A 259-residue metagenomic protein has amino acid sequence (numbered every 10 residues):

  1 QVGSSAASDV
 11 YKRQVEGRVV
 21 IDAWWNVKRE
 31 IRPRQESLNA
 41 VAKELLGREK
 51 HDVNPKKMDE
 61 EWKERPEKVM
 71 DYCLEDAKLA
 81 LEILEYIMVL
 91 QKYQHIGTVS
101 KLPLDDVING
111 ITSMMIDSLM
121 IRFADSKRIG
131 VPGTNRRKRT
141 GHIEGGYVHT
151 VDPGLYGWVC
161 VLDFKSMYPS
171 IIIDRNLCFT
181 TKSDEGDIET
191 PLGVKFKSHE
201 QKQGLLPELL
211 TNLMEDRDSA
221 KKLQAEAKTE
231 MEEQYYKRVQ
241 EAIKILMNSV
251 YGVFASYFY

Functional and structural regions predicted by a protein language model:
Q1-A7, Y11: Single conserved hydrophobic/aromatic residue that forms the stacking wall/gate of nucleotide- or nucleobase-binding
V10, V19, E30-R34, K68-L79 (+5 more regions): Catalytic cores of large soluble enzymes that bind and process phosphate-bearing ligands
V15-E44, E75, E82-Y86, M120: Extended catalytic-interface subdomain
W24-W25, K56, I96-G97: Acidic carboxylate-rich catalytic motifs and surrounding loops in phosphoryl-/glycosyl-chemistry enzymes
K28-I31, K43-K50, E82-K92, I172-N176 (+4 more regions): Hydrophobic/aromatic-lined pockets within catalytic cores
P33-P66, C73: C-terminal or mid-to-C-terminal helical accessory/interaction module adjacent to the motor/catalytic core
D59-S166, S170-I173, E232-Y259: Common nucleic-acid-contacting/processivity interface regions adjacent to the catalytic cores of nucleic-acid enzymes
F164-M167, I173, L177-Y259: Conserved catalytic core of nucleic-acid polymerases
